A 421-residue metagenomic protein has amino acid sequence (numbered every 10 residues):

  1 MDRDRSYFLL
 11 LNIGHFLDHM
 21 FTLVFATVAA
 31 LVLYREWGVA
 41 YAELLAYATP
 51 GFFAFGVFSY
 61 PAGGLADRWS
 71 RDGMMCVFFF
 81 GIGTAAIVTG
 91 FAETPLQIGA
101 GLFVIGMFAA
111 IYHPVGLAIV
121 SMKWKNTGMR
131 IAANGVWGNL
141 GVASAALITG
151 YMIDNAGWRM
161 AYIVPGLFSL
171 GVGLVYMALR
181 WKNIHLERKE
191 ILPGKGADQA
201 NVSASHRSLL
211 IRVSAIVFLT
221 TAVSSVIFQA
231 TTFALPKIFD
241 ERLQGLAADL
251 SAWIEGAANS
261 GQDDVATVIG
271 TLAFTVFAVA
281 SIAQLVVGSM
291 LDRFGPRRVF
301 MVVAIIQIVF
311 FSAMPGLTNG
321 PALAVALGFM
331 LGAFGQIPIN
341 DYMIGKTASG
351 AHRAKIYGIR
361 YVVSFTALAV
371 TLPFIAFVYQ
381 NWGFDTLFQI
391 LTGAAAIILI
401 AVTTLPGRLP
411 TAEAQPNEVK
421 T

Functional and structural regions predicted by a protein language model:
L23, F52-Y60, V142-A143, F277-L285 (+1 more regions): Residue-level signature of mid-helix packing/kink "hotspots" within the transmembrane helices of 12-pass Major
F25-T27, R212-S281: Extracytoplasmic gate region of multi-pass secondary transporters
L33-Y34, L65-A66, I148-A156, F239-D240 (+2 more regions): Interfacial helix-cap and linker-helix signal at transmembrane-aqueous boundaries of multi-pass secondary transporters
V57-P95, L291-F294: Conserved MFS/SLC helix-loop-helix module at the cytosolic interface between two early adjacent transmembrane helices
G73-V88, R298-A313, T392: Structural signature of the two symmetry-related core transmembrane helices
G101-N139: Cytoplasmic helix-loop-helix junction between adjacent transmembrane helices in 12-TM secondary transporters
N134-I184: Helix-loop-helix hairpin linking two adjacent transmembrane segments in secondary transporters
L291-N340: C-terminal transmembrane helical hairpin of 12-TM major facilitator-type secondary transporters
